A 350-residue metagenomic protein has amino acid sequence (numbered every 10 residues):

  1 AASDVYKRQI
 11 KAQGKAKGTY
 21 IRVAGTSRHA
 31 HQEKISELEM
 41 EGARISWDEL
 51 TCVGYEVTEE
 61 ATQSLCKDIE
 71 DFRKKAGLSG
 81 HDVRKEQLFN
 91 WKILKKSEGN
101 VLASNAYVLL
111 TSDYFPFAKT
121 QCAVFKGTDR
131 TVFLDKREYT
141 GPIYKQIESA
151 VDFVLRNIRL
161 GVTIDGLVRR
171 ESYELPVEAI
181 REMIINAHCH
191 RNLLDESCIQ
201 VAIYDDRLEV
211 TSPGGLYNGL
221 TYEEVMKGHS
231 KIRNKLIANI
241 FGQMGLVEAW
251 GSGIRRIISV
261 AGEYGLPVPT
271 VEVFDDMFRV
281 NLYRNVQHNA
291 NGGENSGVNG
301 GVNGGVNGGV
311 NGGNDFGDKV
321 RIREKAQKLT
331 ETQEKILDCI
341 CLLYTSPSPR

Functional and structural regions predicted by a protein language model:
A1-N291, S346: Conserved N-terminal catalytic/coupling substructures associated with nucleotide/phosphate chemistry
D206, V210, Q327, K335: Cytosolic nucleotide-binding catalytic cores of signal-transduction proteins
D276-T332: Conserved alpha/beta core segments of nucleic-acid transaction machinery
L329-L343: Short amphipathic alpha-helical interface segments
